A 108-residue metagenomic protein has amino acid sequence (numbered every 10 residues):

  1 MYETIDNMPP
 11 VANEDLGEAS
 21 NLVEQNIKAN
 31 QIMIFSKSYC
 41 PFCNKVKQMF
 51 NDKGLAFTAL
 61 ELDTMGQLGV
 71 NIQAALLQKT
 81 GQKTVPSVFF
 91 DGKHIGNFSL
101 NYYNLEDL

Functional and structural regions predicted by a protein language model:
M1-A29: N-terminal leader/targeting and pre-domain segments
G17-S20, G69-Q73: Structural motif corresponding to alpha-helix initiation and N-cap regions
A19-L60: Local sequence-structure signature of Cys/Sec-based thiol-disulfide redox active-site neighborhoods
I34, P86-F89: Cytosolic beta-strand hydrophobic patch enriched in CBS
P41-K47, N51, Q73, L77 (+2 more regions): Amphipathic alpha-helical interaction motifs in eukaryotic regulatory proteins
E61-G66: Short beta->alpha junction loops
L76-T84: Thiol/disulfide oxidoreductase modules built on the thioredoxin-like
F89-L108: Non-catalytic, surface beta->alpha helical segment in thiol-disulfide oxidoreductase systems
